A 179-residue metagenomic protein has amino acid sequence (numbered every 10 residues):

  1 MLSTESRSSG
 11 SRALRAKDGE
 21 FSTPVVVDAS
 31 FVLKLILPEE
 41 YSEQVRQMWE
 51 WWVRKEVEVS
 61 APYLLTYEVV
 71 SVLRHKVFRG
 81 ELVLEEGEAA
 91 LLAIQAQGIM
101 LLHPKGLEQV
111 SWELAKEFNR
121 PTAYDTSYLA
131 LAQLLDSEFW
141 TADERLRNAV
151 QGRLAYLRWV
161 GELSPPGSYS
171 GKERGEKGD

Functional and structural regions predicted by a protein language model:
M1-L64, K76-E88, E162-D179: Short, well-structured N-terminal submotif of metal-dependent ribonuclease cores
L2, S6, I99-A142, K177: Active-site neighborhoods of divalent-metal-dependent phosphate/nucleic-acid chemistry enzymes
A13, T126-L129, Q133-D136, E144-G161 (+1 more regions): C-terminal binding/interaction regions
Q44, E68, V110, N148-V150: Phosphate- and divalent-cation-binding pockets in alpha/beta enzyme and binding domains that engage nucleotide-derived
R54-E56, Q97, L135, R153: Structured helix-beta-strand junction loops
P62-T66, E86, L107-V110, Y128: Short, conserved alpha-helical segments within structured domains
Y63, D143-E144: Short secondary-structure boundary segments
V70-I99, Q109-W112: Active-site-proximal, substrate-binding regions of enzyme catalytic domains and RNA-binding/basic surfaces
